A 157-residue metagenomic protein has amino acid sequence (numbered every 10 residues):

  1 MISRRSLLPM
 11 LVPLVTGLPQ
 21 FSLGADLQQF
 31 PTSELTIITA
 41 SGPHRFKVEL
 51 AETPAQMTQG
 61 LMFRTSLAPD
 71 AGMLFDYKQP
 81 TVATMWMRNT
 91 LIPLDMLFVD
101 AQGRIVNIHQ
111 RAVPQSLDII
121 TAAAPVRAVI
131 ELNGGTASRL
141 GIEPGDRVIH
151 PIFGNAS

Functional and structural regions predicted by a protein language model:
S3-L8: N-terminal export leaders
L11-G17: Bacterial N-terminal signal peptides
V12, S22-L23: Cleavable N-terminal signal peptides
A25-S157: Compact, glycine-rich, soluble single-domain proteins
